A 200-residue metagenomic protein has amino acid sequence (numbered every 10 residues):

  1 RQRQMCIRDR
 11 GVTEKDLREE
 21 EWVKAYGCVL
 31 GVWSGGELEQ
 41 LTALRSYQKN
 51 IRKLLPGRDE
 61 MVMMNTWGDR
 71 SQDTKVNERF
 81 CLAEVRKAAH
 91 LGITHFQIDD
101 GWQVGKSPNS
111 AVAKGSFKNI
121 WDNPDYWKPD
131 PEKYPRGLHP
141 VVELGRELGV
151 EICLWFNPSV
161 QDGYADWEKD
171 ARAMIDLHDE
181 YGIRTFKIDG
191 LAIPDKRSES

Functional and structural regions predicted by a protein language model:
Q2-I7: Short, small-residue-biased leader/transition segments that mark boundaries at the very start of proteins
D9-T13: Short structured motifs
K15-S34: Short Pro-Gly-centered flexible turn/kink motifs
R18, V23, P56-G57, E147: A generic structural signal for short, non-catalytic loop/turn and secondary-structure boundary residues
A25-Y26, W33, Q72-T74, K106: Short helix/loop capping segments that flank catalytic or ligand/cofactor-binding pockets
L38-H95, D99, V104: An acidic-aromatic substrate-binding cleft motif
Q97-S200: Aromatic- and carboxylate-enriched substrate-binding clefts and catalytic-loop regions of carbohydrate-active enzymes
